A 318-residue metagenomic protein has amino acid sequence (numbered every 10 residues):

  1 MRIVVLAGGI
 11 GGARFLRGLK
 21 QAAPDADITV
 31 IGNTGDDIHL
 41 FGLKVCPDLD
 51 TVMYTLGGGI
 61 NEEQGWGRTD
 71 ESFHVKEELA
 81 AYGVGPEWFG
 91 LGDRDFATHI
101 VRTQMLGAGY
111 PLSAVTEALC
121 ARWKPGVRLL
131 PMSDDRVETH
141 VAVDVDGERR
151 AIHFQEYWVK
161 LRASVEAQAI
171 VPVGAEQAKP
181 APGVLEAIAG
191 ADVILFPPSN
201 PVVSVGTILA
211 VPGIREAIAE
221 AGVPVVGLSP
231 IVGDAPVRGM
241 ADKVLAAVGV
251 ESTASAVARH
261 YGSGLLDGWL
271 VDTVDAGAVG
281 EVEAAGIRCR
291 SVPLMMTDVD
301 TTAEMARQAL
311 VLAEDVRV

Functional and structural regions predicted by a protein language model:
M1-V4: Extreme N-terminal starter segment of soluble prokaryotic enzymes
L16-K20, S204-A217, V279, E283: Short Gly/Thr/Asp-enriched flexible loops that form oxyanion-binding sites at enzyme active sites
P24-A26, A221-V225, L266, I287: A short helix->loop->beta-strand "cap" motif at the edges of active sites that frequently abuts
T29-N33, P224-I231, D267-T273: Short internal beta-strands
N33-P172: Electropositive, gly/pro-rich neighborhoods at or near active sites that engage anionic ligands
Q168-I188: Active-site glycine-rich loop that binds ribose-phosphate moieties when present
L209-V248: Redox- and metal-dependent alpha/beta enzyme cores, enriched for Fe-S-associated oxidoreductases and cofactor-handling
R238-V318: C-terminal functional extensions of proteins
